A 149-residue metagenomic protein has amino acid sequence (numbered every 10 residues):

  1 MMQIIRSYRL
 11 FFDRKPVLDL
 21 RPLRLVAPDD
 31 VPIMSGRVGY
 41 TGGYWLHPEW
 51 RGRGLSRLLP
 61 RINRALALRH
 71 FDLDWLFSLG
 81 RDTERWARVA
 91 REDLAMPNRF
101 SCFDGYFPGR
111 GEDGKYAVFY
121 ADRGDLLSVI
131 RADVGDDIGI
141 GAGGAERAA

Functional and structural regions predicted by a protein language model:
M2-F103: Acyl-donor binding region in acyl/amide transferases
F71-G143: Accessory, usually C-terminal, subdomains that scaffold auxiliary metal cofactors
G144-A149: Long, low-complexity, intrinsically disordered segments
